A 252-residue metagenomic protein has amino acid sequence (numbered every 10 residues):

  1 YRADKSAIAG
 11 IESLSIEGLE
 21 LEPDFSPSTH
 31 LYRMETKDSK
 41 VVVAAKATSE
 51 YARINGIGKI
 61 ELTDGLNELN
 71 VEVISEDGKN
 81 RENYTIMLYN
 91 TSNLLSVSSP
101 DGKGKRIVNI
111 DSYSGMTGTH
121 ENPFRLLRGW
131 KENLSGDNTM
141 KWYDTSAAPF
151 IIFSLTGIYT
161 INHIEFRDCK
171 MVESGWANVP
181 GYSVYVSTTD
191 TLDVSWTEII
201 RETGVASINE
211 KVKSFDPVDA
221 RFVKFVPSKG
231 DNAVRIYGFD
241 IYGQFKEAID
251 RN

Functional and structural regions predicted by a protein language model:
Y1-V97: Beta-rich interaction/scaffold domains
A3-I16, S92-E132: Predominantly extracellular/luminal regions of secreted and cell-surface proteins, especially disulfide-bonded
I11-I16, V43, I54, V71-V73 (+8 more regions): Hydrophobic beta-strand residues in large extracellular and virion-surface proteins
E17-F25, R128-T139: Non-catalytic extracellular/lumenal accessory regions of secreted precursors
E20-E22, A52-N55, L192-R201, I249-D250: Surface-exposed loop/edge segments in extracytoplasmic proteins
P27, I57, A147-A148, V205-E210: Short, solvent-exposed loop/turn segments in extracellular or other extracytoplasmic domains
Y32, I57-I60, N138-Y143, R201 (+1 more regions): Beta-strand-rich interaction surfaces with strong enrichment in secreted/lumenal proteins
N133-W196, N209-N252: Aromatic, loop-rich ligand-recognition surfaces of beta-strand-rich domains
